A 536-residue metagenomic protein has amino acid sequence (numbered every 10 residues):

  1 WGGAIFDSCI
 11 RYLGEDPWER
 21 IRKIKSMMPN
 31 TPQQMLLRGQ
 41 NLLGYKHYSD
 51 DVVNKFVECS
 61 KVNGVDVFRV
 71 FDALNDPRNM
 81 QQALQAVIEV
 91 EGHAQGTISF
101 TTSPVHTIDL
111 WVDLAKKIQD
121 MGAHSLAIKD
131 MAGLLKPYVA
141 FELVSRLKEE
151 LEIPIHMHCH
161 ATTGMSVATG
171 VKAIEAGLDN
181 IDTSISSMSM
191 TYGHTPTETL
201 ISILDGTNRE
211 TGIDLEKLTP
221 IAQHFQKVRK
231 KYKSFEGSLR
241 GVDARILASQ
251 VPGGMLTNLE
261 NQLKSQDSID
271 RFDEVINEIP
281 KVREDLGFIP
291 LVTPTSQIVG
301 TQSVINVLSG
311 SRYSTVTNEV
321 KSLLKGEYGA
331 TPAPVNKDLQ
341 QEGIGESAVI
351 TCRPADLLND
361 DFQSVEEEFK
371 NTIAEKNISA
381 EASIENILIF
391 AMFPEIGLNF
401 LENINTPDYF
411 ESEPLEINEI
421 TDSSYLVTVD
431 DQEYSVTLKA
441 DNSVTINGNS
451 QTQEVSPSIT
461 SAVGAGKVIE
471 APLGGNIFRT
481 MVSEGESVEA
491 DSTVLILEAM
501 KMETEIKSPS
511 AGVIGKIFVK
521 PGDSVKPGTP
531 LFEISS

Functional and structural regions predicted by a protein language model:
W1-C9, R240-D243, G254-T452: Terminal or standalone catalytic/regulatory effector modules within metabolic enzymes and repeat proteins
G2-L114, Q119, L126, G133-P137: Active-site beta->alpha loop and helix N-cap motifs at the rims of alpha/beta catalytic domains
V70, D130, A176-G193: Glycine-rich phosphate-binding active-site loops on the catalytic face of alpha/beta enzymes
V70, L126, G177, L200 (+1 more regions): Conserved, mostly hydrophobic/aromatic
D109-L114, T163-L178: Catalytic cores of alpha/beta
A168, G193, T197, I201 (+1 more regions): Core active-site phosphate/anionic-ligand binding loop and the adjoining beta-turn-alpha structural block in enzyme
I459-S536: Structured functional modules or segments
